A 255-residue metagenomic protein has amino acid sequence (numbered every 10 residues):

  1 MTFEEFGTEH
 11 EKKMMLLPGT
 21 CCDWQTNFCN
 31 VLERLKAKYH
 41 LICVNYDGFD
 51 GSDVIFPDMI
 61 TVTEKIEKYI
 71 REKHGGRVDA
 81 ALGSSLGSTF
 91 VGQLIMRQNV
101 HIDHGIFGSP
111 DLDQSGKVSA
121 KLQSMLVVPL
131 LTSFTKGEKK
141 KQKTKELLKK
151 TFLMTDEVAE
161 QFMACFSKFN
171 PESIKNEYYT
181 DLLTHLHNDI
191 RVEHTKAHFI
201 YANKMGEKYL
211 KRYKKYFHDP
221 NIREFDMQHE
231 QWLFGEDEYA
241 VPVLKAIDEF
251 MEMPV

Functional and structural regions predicted by a protein language model:
T2-G51: Conserved HGGG/HGGXW glycine-rich cap/lid loop of the alpha/beta-hydrolase fold
I42-A80: Active-site loop/oxyanion-hole signature of alpha/beta-hydrolase fold enzymes
L82-V91: Gly/Ala-rich beta-loop-alpha elbow adjacent to hydrolase catalytic centers
M96, H104-F134: Flexible "cap/lid" loop of the alpha/beta hydrolase fold
G116, K136-I190: Conserved alpha/beta-hydrolase catalytic His-Asp/Glu region
N176-K215, W232: Conserved serine/cysteine hydrolase catalytic core
F217-Q231: Catalytic histidine neighborhood in serine/cysteine hydrolases with alpha/beta-hydrolase-type architecture
M227-P242: Catalytic histidine-centered segment of alpha/beta-hydrolase-like enzymes
